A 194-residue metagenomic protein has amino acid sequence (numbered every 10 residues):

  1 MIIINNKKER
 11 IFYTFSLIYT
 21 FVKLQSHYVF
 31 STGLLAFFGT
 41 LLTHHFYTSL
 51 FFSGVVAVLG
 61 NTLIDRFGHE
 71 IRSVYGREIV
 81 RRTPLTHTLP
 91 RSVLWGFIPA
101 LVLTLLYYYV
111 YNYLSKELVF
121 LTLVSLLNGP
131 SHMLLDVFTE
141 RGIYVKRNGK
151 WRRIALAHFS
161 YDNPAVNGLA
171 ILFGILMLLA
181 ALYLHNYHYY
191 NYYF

Functional and structural regions predicted by a protein language model:
M1-F194: N-terminal membrane-targeting hydrophobic helices
